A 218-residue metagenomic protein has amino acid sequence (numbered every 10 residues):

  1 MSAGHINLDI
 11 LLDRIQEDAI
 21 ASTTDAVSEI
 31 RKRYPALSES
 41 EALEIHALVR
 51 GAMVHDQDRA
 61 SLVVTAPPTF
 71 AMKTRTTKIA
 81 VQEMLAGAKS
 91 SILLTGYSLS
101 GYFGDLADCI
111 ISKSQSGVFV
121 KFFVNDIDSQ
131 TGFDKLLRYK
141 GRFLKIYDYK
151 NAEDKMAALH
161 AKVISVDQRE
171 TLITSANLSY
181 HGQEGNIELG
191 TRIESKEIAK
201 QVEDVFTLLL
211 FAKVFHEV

Functional and structural regions predicted by a protein language model:
M1-Q82, G87, S100-V218: PLD/PLD-like phosphodiesterase catalytic module centered on the HKD motif
A88-L93: A short, Trp-centered hydrophobic/proline-enriched beta-strand micro-motif
Y97: Nucleotide-activated donor-dependent transferases that construct or modify glycoconjugates
